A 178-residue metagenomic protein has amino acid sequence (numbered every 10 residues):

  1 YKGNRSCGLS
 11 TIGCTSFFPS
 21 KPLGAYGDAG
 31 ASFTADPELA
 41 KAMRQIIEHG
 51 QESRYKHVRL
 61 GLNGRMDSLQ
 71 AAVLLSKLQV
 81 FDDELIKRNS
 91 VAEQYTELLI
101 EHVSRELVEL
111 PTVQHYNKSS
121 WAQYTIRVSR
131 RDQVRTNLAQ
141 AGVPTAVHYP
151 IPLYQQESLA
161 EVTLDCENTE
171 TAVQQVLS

Functional and structural regions predicted by a protein language model:
Y1-G24, S53-V58, E109: Conserved active-site segment immediately N-terminal to the catalytic lysine that forms the internal aldimine
L9, D28, Y124: Acidic, glycine-centered active-site loop in nucleotide-sugar glycosyltransferases
A29-T34: Conserved RNP beta-strands of RNA recognition motif
A35-S178: PLP-dependent aminotransferase class I/II
